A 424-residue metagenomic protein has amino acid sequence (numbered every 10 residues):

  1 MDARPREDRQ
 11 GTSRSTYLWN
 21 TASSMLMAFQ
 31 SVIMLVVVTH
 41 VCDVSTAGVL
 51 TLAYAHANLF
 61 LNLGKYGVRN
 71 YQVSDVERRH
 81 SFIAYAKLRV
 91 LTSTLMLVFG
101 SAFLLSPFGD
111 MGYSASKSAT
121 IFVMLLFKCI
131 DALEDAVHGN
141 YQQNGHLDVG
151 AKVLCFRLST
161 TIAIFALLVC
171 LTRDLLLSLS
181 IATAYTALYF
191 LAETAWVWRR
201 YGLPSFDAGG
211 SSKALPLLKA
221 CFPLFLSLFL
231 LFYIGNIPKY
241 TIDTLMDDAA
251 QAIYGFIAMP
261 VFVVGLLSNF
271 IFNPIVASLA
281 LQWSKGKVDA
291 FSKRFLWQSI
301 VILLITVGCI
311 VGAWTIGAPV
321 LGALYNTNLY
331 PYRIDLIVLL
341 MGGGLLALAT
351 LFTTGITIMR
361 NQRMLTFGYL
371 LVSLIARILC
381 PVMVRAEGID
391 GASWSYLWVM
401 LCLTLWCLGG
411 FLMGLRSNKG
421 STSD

Functional and structural regions predicted by a protein language model:
M1-S13, D148-K152, L175-S178, A182 (+3 more regions): Interhelical loop/hinge segments that connect adjacent transmembrane helices in multipass membrane
G11-A28, A53, L59-P107, A115 (+2 more regions): Membrane-water interface segments that mark the loop-to-transmembrane alpha-helix transition
S13-R14, N70-H80, C129-C155, M341-G368: Membrane-interface junctions at transmembrane-helix termini in multi-pass inner-membrane proteins
T16-L35, F156-R157, T161, S178-E193 (+5 more regions): Transmembrane helical elements of multi-pass membrane transporters/channels
S31, L61-H80, Q143, I257 (+2 more regions): Helix-loop junctions and terminal segments of transmembrane helices in multi-pass membrane transport/translocation
V41-V44, R79, Q143-N144, L171-T172 (+3 more regions): Helix-loop interface residues and adjacent transmembrane-helix termini in multi-pass membrane transporters, primarily
C42-G48, S106-M124, D248-A249, W314-G344 (+1 more regions): Interfacial segments at transmembrane-helix termini and the short loops linking adjacent helices
K117-L125, K152-G202, A258-V261, L371-I375 (+1 more regions): Hydrophobic alpha-helical transmembrane segments
